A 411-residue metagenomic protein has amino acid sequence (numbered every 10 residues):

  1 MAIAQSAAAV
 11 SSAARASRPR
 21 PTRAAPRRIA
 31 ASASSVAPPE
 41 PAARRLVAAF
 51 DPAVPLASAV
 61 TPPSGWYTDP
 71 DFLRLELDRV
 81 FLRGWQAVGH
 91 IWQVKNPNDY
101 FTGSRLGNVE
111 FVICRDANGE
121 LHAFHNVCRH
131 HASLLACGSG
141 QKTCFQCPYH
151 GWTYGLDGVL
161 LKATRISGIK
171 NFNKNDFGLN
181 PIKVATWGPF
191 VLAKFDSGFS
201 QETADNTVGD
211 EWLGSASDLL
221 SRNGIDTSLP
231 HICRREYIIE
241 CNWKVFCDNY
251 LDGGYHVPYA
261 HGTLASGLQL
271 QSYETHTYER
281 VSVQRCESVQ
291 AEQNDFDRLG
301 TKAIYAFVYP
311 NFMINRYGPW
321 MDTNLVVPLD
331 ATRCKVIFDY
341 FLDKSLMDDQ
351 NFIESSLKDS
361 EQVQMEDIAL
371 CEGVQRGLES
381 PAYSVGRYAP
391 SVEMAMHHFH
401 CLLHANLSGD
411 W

Functional and structural regions predicted by a protein language model:
M1-P21: N-terminal chloroplast transit peptides
A2-Q5, R27-A37: N-terminal mitochondrial targeting presequences
A31-G138, K183-A185: N-terminal pre-ligand scaffold of iron-sulfur
A42-F72, A136-P148, S221, A260-E292: N-terminal short leaders/motifs
R83-G89, K95-N96, A163-S167, Y305-P310: Short Pro/Gly-enriched beta-strand edge/turn motifs at strand-loop
Q93-S197, Q201-G214: Rieske [2Fe-2S] iron-sulfur-binding domain
K95-N96, C114, E120, N126 (+2 more regions): C-terminal catalytic domain of Rieske-type non-heme iron oxygenases
